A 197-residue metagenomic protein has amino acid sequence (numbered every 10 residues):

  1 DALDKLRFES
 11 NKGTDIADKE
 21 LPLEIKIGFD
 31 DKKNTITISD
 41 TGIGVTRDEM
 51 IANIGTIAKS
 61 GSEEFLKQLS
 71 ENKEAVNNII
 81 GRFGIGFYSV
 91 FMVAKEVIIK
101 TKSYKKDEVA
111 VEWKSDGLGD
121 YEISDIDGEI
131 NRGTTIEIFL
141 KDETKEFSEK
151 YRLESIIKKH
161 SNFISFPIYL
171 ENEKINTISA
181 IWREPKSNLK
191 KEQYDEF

Functional and structural regions predicted by a protein language model:
D1-D142, E146-F147, S155: GHKL (Bergerat-fold) ATPase N-terminal catalytic module, capturing the glycine-rich phosphate-binding loop and acidic
S103, D120-F197: ATP-binding catalytic core of ATPases
